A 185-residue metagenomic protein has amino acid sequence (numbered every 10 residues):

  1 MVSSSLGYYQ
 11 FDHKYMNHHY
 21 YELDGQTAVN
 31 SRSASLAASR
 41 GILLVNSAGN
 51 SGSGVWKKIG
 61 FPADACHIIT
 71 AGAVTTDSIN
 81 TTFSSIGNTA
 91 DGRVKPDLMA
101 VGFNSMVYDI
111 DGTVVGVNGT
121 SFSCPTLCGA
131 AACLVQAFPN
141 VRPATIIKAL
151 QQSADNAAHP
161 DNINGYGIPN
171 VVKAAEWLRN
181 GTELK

Functional and structural regions predicted by a protein language model:
M1, K58, G102-N164, I168 (+2 more regions): Hydrolase catalytic cores
M1-D64, A90-R93, I110-N118, F122-C124 (+1 more regions): Substrate-binding/access-modulating region of protease and related hydrolase catalytic domains
L44, I69-T70: Hydrophobic beta-strand scaffold residues
G49, A174-K185: Secreted peptidase-domain scaffold signal
A71, D97-A100, Q151: A structural motif
V74: Carbohydrate-associated surface elements
S84-N104: Internal glycine-rich alpha/beta core junctions
